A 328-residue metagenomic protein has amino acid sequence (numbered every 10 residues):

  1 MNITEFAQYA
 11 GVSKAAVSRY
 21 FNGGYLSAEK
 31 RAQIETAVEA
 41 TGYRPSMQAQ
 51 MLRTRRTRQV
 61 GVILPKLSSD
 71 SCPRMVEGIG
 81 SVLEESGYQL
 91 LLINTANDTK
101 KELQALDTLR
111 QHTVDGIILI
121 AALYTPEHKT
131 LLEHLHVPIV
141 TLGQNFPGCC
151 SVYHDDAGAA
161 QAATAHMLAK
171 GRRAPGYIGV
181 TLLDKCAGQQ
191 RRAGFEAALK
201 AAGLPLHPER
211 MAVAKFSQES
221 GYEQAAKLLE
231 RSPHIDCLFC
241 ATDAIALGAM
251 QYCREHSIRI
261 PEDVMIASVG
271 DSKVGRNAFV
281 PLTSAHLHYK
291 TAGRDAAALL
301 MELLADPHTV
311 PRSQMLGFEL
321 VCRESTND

Functional and structural regions predicted by a protein language model:
M1-R58: N-terminal helix-turn-helix DNA-binding module of bacterial transcription factors
Q33, S71-E85, A159-A163, C186-P205 (+5 more regions): Short, solvent-exposed amphipathic alpha-helices that sit in or adjacent to ligand/effector-binding or catalytic
Y43-G116, A193-E196, H207, C237: Amphipathic helical "hinge" segments at domain boundaries
N97, I120-A162, L182-L183, L204 (+2 more regions): Flexible loop/hinge segments that line or gate small-molecule binding clefts
V114-I120, G176-G179, M211, S232-T242 (+1 more regions): Periplasmic-binding protein-like
V152-Y177, A193-A197, Q218-A226, A246 (+1 more regions): Hydrophobic alpha-helical segments within soluble ligand-binding/sensing domains
A163-L204, R312-S325: An alpha-beta-alpha
A226-D328: Flexible loop/turn connectors
